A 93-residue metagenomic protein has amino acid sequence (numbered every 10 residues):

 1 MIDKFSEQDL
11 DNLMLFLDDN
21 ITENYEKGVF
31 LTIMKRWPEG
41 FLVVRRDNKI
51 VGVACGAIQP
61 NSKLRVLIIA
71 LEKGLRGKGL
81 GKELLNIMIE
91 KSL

Functional and structural regions predicted by a protein language model:
K4-G74, L85-K91: Acetyl-CoA-dependent GNAT
